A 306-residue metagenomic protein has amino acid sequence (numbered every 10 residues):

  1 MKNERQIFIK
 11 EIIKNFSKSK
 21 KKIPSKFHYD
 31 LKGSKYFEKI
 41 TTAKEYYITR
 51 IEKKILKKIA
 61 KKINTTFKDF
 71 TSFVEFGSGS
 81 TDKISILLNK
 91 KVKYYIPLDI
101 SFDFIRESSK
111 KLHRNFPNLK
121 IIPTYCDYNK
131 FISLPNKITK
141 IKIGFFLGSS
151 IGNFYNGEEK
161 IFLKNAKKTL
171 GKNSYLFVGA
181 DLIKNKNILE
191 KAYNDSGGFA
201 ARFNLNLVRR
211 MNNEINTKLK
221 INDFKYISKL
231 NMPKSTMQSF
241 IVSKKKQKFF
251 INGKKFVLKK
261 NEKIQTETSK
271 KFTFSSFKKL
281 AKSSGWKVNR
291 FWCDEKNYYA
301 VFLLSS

Functional and structural regions predicted by a protein language model:
M1-K26: N-terminal auxiliary segments of SAM/dcSAM-dependent transferases
K20-N64: Class I SAM-dependent methyltransferase Rossmann-like catalytic core, especially the SAM/SAH-binding loop
D69-G79: Conserved class I S-adenosyl-L-methionine
S80-V92: Conserved SAM-binding loop of SAM-dependent methyltransferases across substrates and taxa, primarily the Class I
I141-L163: A short SAM/SAH-binding and catalytic strip from SAM-dependent methyltransferases
K160-K172: A short glycine-rich, Lys/Arg-flanked "PGG" loop and its adjoining helix->strand segment in the class I
T169-I183: Conserved beta-strand signature within the Rossmann-like core of class I S-adenosyl-L-methionine
E190-K270, F274, K278-S284: Substrate-binding/catalytic lobe of Class I Rossmann-like enzymes that use SAM or dcSAM, i.e., the mid-to-C-terminal
